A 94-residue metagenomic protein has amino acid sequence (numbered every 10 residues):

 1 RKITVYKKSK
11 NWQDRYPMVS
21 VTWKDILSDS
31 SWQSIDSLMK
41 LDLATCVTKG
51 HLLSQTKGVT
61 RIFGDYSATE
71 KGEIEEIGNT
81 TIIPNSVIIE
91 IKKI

Functional and structural regions predicted by a protein language model:
R1-I94: Conserved RNA-binding domains used in RNP assembly and mRNA/RNA metabolism
